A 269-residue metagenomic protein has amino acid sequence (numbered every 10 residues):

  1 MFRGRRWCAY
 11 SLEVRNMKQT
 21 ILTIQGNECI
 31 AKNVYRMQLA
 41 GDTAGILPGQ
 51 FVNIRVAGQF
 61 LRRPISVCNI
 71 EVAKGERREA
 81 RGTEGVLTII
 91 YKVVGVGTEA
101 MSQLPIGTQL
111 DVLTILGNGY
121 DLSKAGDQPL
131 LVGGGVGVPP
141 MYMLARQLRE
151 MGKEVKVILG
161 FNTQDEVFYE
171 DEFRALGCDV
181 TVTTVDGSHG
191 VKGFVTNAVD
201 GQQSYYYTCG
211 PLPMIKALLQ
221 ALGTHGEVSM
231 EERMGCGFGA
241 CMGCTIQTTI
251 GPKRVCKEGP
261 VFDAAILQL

Functional and structural regions predicted by a protein language model:
K18-T108: Ferredoxin-reductase
F60-S66, G117-K124, C256: Short, Lys/Arg- and Gly-enriched loop/turn segments at beta-strand edges
G75-E76, T83, V96-R233: FNR/FR-type flavoprotein reductase catalytic core
E231-P260: Local cysteine-cluster metal-coordination motifs and their immediate loop/turn environment, predominantly Fe-S cluster
P260-L269: Short microdomains enriched in Cys/His and/or Lys/Arg
